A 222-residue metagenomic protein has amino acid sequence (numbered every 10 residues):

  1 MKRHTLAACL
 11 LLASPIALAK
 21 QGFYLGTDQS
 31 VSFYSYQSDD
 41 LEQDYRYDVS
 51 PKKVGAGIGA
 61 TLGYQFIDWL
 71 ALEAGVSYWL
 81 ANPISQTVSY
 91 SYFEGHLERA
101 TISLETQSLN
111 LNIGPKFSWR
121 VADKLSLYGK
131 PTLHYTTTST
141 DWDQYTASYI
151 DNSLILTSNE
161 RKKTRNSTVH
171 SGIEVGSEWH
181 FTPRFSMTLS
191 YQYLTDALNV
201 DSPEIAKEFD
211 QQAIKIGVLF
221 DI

Functional and structural regions predicted by a protein language model:
M1-G22, I222: Cleavable N-terminal export/targeting peptides
A19-D68, L72, F117, Y135-T138 (+2 more regions): Short glycine/proline- and aromatic-enriched beta-strand/turn motifs that initiate or cap beta-hairpins
F23, W69-L72, K124-L127, W179-L189: Repeated loop/turn-to-beta-strand initiation elements of outer-membrane beta-barrel proteins
T27-F33, A74-Y78, P115, G129-Y135 (+1 more regions): Transmembrane beta-barrel strands of outer-membrane/channel proteins
F33-G55, Y78-N110, Y135-H170, Q192-Q211: Extracellular/periplasm-exposed beta-strand and loop segments of Gram-negative cell-envelope proteins, dominated by
A60, I113-P115, P131, K163 (+2 more regions): Membrane-embedded beta-strands of outer-membrane beta-barrel proteins, especially the hydrophobic/small aromatic
K163-M187: Short, positively charged, low-complexity/disordered linker segments
